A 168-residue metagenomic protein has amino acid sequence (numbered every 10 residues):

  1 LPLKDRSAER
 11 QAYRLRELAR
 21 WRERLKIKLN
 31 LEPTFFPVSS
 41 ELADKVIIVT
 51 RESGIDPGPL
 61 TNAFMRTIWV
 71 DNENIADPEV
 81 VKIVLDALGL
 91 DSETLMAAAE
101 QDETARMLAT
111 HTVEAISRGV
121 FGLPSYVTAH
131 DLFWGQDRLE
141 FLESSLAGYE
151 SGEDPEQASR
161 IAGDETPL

Functional and structural regions predicted by a protein language model:
L1-I68, E153-P167: Structural alpha/beta surface segment adjacent to cysteine/selenocysteine redox centers across thiol/disulfide enzymes
P59, A63-L168: C-terminal cap of thioredoxin/glutaredoxin-like
